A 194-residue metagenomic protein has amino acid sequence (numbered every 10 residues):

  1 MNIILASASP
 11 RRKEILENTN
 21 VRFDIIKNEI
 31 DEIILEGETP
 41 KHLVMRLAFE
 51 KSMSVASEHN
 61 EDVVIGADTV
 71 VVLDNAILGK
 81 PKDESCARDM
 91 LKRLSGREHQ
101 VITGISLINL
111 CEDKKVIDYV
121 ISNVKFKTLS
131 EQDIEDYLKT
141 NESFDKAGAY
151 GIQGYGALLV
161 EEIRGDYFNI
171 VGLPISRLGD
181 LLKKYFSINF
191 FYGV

Functional and structural regions predicted by a protein language model:
N2-V21: N-terminal beta1-alpha1 ligand-phosphate binding loop
I3-I4, P40-V194: Anionic-ligand binding patches
A8, N28, L110: Cofactor-binding loop segments of dinucleotide-utilizing enzymes, especially the Rossmann-like FAD- and NAD(P)+-binding
R12, E32-I34, K114: Flexible, glycine-rich phosphate/dinucleotide-binding loops and adjacent beta-alpha linkers at cofactor/substrate
E14-N18, L35, S57-E58: Short loop/helix-cap segments at secondary-structure boundaries that form the rim of catalytic
D24-I33: A short beta-strand-loop structural module common to alpha/beta enzyme folds
